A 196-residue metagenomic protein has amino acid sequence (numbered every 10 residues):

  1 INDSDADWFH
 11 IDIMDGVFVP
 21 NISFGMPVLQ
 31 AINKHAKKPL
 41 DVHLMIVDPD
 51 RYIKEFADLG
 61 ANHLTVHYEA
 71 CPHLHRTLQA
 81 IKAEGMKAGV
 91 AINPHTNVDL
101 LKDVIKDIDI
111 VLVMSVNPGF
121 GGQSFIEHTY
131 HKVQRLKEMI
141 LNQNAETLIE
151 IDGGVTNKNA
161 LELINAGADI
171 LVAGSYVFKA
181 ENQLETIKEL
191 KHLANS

Functional and structural regions predicted by a protein language model:
I1, D12, F56, V111 (+5 more regions): Conserved, mostly hydrophobic/aromatic
I1-I11, E55-D58, L101-M114: Alpha/beta enzyme core
F9-I11, L40-L44, L64-V66, A88-I92 (+3 more regions): Hydrophobic faces of well-ordered beta-strands that scaffold small-molecule active sites in alpha/beta enzyme cores
F9-M26, V116-S124, E181: Glycine-rich, proline-tolerant flexible connector loops at the mouths of alpha/beta enzymes
I22-V42, A80-G89, T129-I149, E189-S196: Alpha-helix-loop-beta-strand connector modules within alpha/beta enzyme cores
D50-D58, T96-I108, V155-L171: Catalytic cores of alpha/beta
V66-P72, L112-Q123, A166-T186: Glycine-rich phosphate-binding active-site loops on the catalytic face of alpha/beta enzymes
I92-T129: Histidine/lysine/aspartate-rich catalytic loop segments that bind and position anionic ligands
